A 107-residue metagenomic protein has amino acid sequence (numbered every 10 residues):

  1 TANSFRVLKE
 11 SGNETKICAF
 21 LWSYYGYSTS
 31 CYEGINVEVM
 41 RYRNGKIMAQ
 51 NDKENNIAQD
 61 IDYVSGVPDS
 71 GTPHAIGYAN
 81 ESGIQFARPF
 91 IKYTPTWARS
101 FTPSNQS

Functional and structural regions predicted by a protein language model:
T1-S107: PRPP-associated nucleotide enzymes
